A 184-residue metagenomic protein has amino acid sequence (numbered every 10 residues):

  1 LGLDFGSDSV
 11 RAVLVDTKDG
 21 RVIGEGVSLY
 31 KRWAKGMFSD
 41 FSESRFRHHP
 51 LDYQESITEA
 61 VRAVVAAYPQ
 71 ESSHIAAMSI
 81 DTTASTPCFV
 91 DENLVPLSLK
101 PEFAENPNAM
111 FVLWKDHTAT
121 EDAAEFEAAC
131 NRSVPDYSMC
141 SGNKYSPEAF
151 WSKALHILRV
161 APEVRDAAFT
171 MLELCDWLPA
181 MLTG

Functional and structural regions predicted by a protein language model:
L1-E25, A77-V90: Gly/Thr-rich phosphate-binding beta-strand-loop-beta motif of the actin/hexokinase/Hsp70
G24-S28, K100: Short hydrophobic alpha-helix segments
Y30-R32: Glycine-rich active-site loop/strand segments that organize a redox cofactor
M37-S42, R47-L51, E59-G184: Glycine-rich phosphate-binding/catalytic subdomain of phosphoryl-transfer and nucleotide/sugar-phosphate-processing
